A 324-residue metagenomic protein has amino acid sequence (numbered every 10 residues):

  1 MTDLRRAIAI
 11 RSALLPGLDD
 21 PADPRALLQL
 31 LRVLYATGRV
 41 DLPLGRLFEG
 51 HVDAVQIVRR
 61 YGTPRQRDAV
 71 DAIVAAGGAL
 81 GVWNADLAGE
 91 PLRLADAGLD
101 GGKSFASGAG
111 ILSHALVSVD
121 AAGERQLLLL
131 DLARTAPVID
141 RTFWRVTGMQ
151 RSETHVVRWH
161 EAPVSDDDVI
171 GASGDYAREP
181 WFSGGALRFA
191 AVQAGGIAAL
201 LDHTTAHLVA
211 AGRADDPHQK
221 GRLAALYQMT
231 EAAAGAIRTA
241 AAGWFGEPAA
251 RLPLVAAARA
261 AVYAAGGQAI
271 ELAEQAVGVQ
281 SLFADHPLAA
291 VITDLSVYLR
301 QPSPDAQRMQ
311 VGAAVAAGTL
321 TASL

Functional and structural regions predicted by a protein language model:
D3-L112: Glycine-rich flavin
L99-G101, W159, I197, A233 (+1 more regions): Buried hydrophobic positions in well-ordered alpha/beta secondary-structure cores of metabolic enzymes
F105-I139: A short core secondary-structure module
V146-E231: Glycine-rich beta->alpha junctions and the first turn(s) of the following alpha-helix
G195, A224-E231, A256, A260-G267 (+1 more regions): Generic structural signal for well-ordered, non-transmembrane alpha-helical segments in soluble/cytosolic regions
P217-A224, L252-A256, H286: Short, charged, amphipathic alpha-helical segments
E231-Y263, E271-L282, T321: C-terminal helix-coil-helix/basic helical segment that borders enzyme active sites and/or dimer interfaces and provides
V279-L324: Glycine-rich phosphate/cofactor-binding loops in nucleotide/flavin-utilizing enzymes
